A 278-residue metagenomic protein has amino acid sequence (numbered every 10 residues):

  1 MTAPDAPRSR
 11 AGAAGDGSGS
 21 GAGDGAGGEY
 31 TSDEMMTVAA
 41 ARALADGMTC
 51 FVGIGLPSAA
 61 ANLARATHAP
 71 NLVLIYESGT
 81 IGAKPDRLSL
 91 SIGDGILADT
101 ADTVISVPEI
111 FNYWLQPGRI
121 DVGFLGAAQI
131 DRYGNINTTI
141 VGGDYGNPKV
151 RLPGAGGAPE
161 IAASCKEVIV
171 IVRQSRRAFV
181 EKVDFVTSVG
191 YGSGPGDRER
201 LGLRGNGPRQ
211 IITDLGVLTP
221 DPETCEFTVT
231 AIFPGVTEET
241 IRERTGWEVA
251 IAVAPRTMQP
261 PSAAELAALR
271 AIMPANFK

Functional and structural regions predicted by a protein language model:
T2-D5, L88-P261: Conserved phosphate- and dinucleotide-binding cores of soluble alpha/beta proteins, encompassing both enzyme active
A6-G27: Intrinsically disordered, low-complexity terminal tails and inter-domain linkers enriched for S/T/G/P/D/E
A14-S18, M48, A127, N147-K149: Exposed boundary/loop context
G19-A22, A60-N62, Y133, V141: Residue-level recognition of conserved structural "scaffold" positions that shape functional pockets and channels
G25-A101: N-terminal active-site beta-alpha-beta segment that forms phosphate/nucleotide-binding and substrate-recognition loops
L44, M48, A64, H68 (+7 more regions): Structural signal for hydrophobic packing residues in well-ordered secondary-structure cores of soluble enzyme domains
A254-K278: Acidic/aromatic/glycine-rich contiguous surface patches that form carbohydrate-binding/processing clefts and analogous
